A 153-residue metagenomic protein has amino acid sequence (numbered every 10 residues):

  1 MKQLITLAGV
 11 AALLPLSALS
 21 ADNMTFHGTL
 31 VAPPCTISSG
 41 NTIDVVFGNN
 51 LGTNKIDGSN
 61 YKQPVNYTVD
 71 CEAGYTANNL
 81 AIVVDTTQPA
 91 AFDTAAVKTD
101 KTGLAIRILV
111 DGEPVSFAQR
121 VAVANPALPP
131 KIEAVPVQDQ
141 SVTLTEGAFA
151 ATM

Functional and structural regions predicted by a protein language model:
K2-Q3, L19-T152: Mature extracellular/passenger domains of Gram-negative fimbrial/pilin and adhesin proteins
L7-P15: Bacterial N-terminal signal peptides
